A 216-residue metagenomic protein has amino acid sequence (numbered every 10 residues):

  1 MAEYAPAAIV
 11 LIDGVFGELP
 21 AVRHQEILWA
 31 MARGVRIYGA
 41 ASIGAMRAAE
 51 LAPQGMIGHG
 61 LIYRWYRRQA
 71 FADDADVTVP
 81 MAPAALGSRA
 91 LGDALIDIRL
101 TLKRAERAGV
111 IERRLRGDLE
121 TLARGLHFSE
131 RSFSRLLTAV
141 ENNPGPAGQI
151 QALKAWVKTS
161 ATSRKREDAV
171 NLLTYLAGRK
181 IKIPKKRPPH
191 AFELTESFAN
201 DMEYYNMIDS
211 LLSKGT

Functional and structural regions predicted by a protein language model:
M1-V10, L19, H24, M81-T216: Accessory terminal and edge-of-domain segments that mediate assembly/interaction and cofactor placement around
D13-G14: Structural motif
G17-A21, M46-A49: Short active-site-adjacent helix-start/loop capping segments
H24-M31: Short amphipathic alpha-helical segments and helix-helix/interface helices
A32-I37: A short helix->loop->beta-strand "cap" motif at the edges of active sites that frequently abuts
G39-A41: Glycine-rich, histidine-containing beta strand-loop boundary motifs that form or position
I43-G44, A48-A82: Class I SAM-dependent methyltransferase SAM-binding "motif I" and its flanking Rossmann-like core
